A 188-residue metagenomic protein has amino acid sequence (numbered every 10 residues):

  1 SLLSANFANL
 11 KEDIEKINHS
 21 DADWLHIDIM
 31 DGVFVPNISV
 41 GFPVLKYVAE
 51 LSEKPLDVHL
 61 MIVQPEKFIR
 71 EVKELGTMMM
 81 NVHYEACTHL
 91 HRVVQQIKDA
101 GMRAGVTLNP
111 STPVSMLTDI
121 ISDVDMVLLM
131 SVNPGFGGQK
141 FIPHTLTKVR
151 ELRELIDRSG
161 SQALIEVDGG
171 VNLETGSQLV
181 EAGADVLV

Functional and structural regions predicted by a protein language model:
S1-N81, C87-H89, Q96-K98, R103-A104 (+7 more regions): Conserved N-terminal beta1-alpha1 strand-loop-helix module at the mouth
V94-Q96, T112: Predominantly soluble domains enriched in secretory-pathway, periplasmic, or organellar proteins
T107-S111: Short gly/ser/thr-rich secondary-structure transition/capping motifs
T112, T147, L152, V180-E181: ABC family nucleotide-binding domain
P134-G137: Short acidic, Gly/Pro-enriched loop/turn segments at secondary-structure junctions
G170-A182: Acidic, divalent-metal-coordinating active-site segment for phosphoryl/phosphodiester hydrolysis, typified by short
G183-V188: Short, intrinsically disordered, charge-balanced linker/junction segments flanking boundaries in proteins
